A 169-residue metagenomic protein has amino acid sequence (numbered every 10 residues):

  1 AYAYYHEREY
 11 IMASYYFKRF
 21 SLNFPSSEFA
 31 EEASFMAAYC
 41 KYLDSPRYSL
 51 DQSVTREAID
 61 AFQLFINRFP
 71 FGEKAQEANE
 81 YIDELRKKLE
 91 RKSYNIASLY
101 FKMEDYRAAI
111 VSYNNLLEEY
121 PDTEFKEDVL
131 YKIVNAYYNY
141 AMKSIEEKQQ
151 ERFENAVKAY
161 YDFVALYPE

Functional and structural regions predicted by a protein language model:
A1-E169: Acidic, polar-rich low-complexity tracts and alpha-helical solenoid repeat scaffolds
